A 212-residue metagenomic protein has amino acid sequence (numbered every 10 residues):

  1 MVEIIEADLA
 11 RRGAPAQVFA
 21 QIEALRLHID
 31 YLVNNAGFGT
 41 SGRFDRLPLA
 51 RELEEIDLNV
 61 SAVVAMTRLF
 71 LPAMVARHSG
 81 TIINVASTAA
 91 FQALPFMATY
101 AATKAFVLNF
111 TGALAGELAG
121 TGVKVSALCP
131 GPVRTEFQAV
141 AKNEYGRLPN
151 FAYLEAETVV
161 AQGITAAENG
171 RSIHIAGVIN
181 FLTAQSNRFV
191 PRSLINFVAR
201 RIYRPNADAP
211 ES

Functional and structural regions predicted by a protein language model:
E6-Q17, L49: The beta1-alpha1 cofactor-binding region of Rossmann-like NAD(H)/NADP(H)-dependent oxidoreductases
N35-T40: Conserved NAD(P)H cofactor-binding loop of Rossmann-fold oxidoreductase domains
R43-D45, R51-I56: Substrate-binding pocket helix/loop in short-chain dehydrogenase/reductase
D45, L94-A98: Active-site loop immediately N-terminal to the catalytic Tyr-X3-Lys motif of short-chain dehydrogenase/reductase
T67, T103: Active-site helix of classical SDR
S87: Residue(s) in the substrate-gating loop at a strand-loop-helix junction that position the organic substrate next
E117-L182, S193, F197, A207: SDR active-site lid
